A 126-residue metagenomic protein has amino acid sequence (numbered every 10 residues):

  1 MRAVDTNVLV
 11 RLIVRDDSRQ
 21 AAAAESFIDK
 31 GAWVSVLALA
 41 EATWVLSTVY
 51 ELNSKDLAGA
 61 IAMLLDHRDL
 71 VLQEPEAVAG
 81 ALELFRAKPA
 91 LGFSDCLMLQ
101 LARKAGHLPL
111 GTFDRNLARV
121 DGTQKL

Functional and structural regions predicted by a protein language model:
M1, L99-L126: Acidic, PIN/NYN-like endoribonuclease modules and their adjacent C-terminal/linker elements
M1-V34, V49-A62: Short, well-structured N-terminal submotif of metal-dependent ribonuclease cores
V4-D5, V34, L91-G92, D114-R115 (+1 more regions): Histidine- and aromatic-rich ligand-binding microenvironments
R11-I13, V45, V120: Residues that scaffold the ATP/ADP-binding catalytic core of kinase and kinase-like folds
T43-S47, A62-L65, L82, L99: Amphipathic alpha-helical segments within well-ordered protein domains
D69-G111: Active-site neighborhoods of divalent-metal-dependent phosphate/nucleic-acid chemistry enzymes
